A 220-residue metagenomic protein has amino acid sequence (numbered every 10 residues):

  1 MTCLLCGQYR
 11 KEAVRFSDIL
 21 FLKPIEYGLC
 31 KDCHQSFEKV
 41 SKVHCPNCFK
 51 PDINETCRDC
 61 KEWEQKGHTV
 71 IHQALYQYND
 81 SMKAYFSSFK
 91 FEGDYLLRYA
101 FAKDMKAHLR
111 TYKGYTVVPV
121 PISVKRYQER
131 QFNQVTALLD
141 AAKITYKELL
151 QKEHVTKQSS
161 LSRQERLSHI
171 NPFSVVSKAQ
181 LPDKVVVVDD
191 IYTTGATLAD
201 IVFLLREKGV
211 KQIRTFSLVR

Functional and structural regions predicted by a protein language model:
M1-R220: Glycine-rich phosphate/pyrophosphate-handling loop used in enzymes and phosphotransfer proteins
